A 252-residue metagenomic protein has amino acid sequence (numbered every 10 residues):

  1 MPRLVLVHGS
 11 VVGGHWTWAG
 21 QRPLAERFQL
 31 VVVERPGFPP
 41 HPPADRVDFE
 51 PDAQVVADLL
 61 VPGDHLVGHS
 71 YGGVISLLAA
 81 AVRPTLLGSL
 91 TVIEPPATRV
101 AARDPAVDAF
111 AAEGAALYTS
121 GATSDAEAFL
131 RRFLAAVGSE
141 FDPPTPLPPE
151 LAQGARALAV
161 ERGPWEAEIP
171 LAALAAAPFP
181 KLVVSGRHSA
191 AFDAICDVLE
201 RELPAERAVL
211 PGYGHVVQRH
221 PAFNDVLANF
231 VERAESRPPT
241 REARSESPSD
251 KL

Functional and structural regions predicted by a protein language model:
M1-P42: Conserved HGGG/HGGXW glycine-rich cap/lid loop of the alpha/beta-hydrolase fold
W18, Q54, D193-D197: Short, surface-exposed alpha-helical segments at coil->helix boundaries
Q29-H65: Active-site loop/oxyanion-hole signature of alpha/beta-hydrolase fold enzymes
E34-P39, P96, P211-Y213: Short beta-to-alpha linker loops that shape the active-site pocket of alpha/beta-hydrolase fold enzymes
G63-A101: Conserved hydrolase catalytic core segment
P95-P148, R162: Helix-rich cap/lid subdomain of alpha/beta-hydrolase
P146-Q218: Conserved serine/cysteine hydrolase catalytic core
L203-L252: Catalytic active-site module of serine/aspartate enzymes centered on a nucleophile-bearing elbow/loop
